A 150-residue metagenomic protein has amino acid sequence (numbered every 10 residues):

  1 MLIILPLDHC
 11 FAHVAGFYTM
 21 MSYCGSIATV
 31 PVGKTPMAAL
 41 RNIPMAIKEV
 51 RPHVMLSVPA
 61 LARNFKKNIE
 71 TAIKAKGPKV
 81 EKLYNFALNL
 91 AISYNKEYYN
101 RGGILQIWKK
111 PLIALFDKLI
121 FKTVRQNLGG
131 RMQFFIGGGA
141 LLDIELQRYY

Functional and structural regions predicted by a protein language model:
L5-C10, G139-L141: Conserved AMP-binding
L7-K110, A114-F121: Conserved AMP-binding/adenylation subdomain of ANL enzymes
L112-Y150: Conserved AMP-binding/adenylate-forming
